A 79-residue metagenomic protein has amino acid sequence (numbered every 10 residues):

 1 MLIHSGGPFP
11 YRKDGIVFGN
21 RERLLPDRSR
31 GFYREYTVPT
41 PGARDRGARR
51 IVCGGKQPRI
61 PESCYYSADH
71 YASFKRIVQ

Functional and structural regions predicted by a protein language model:
L2-P8: Acidic, glycine-rich loop-and-strand cores that form catalytic or ligand-binding grooves in diverse globular domains
P10-Q79: Functional cores of ribonucleases/endoribonucleases
